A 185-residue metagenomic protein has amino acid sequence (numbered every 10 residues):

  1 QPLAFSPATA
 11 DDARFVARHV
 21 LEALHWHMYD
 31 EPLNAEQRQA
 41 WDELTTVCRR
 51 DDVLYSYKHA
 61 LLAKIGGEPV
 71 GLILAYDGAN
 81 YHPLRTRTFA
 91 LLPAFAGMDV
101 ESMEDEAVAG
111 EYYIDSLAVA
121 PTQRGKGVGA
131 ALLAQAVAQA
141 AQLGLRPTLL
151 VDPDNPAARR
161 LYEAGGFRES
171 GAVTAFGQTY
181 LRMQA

Functional and structural regions predicted by a protein language model:
A4-R18, W26-D30: A short beta-loop-alpha structural element at the N-terminal edge of CoA-dependent acyl/N-acetyltransferase catalytic
H25-C48, P93-A96: Conserved GNAT-fold acetyl-CoA-binding loop/helix
Q37-A60, K64-G66: Active-site rim helix/loop that mediates acceptor-substrate recognition in acyltransferases
L62, E68-D77, Y113, A118: Conserved beta-strand in the GNAT
D77-S116: Conserved acyl-donor/pantetheine-binding loop and adjacent beta-alpha core of acyl/acetyltransferases and related
G110-Y112, R124, L133, A140-D152: Conserved GNAT acetyl-CoA-binding A-motif
I114-R124, L149-R159, A175-Y180, Q184-A185: Conserved beta-strand-loop-alpha-helix junction that forms the acyl-donor binding cleft
V119, G125-A138, R160-A164: Conserved acetyl-CoA-binding loop-helix of GNAT-fold acetyltransferases
